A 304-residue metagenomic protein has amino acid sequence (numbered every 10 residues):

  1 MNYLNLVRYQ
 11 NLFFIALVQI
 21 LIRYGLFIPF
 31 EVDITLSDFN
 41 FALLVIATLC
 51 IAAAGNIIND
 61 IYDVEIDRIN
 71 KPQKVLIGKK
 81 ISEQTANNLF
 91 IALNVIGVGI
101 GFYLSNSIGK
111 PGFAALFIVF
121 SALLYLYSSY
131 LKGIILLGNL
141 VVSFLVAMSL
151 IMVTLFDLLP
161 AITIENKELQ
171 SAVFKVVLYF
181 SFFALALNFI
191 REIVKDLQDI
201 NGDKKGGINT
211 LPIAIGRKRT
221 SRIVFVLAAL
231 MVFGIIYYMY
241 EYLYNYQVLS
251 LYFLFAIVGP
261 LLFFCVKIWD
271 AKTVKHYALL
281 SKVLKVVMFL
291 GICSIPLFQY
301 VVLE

Functional and structural regions predicted by a protein language model:
N2-N5, K74-I164: Intramembrane alpha-helical segments
A16-L21, I77, L140-D157, P212-A214 (+1 more regions): Small-residue-rich segments of transmembrane alpha-helices in multi-pass membrane proteins, especially helix faces
A16-Y62, G97-G101, P111-Y125, E168-V194: Membrane-embedded alpha-helical segments that form the functional core of polytopic membrane enzymes, especially those
Q19-F27, G97-S105, L124-S128, S149-D157 (+3 more regions): Structural signal for membrane-spanning alpha-helices in multi-pass inner-membrane proteins, emphasizing helix cores
P29-I34, L159-L169, E241-Y244: Membrane-interface helix termini and inter-helical loops of multi-pass transporters
V45-I46, V64-F117, G207-Y246: Multi-pass membrane catalytic core of lipid/isoprenoid biosynthesis enzymes
E65, A122-I135, D196, F264-T273: C-terminal ends of transmembrane helices
I236-E304: Extended hydrophobic alpha-helices typical of membrane-associated regions
